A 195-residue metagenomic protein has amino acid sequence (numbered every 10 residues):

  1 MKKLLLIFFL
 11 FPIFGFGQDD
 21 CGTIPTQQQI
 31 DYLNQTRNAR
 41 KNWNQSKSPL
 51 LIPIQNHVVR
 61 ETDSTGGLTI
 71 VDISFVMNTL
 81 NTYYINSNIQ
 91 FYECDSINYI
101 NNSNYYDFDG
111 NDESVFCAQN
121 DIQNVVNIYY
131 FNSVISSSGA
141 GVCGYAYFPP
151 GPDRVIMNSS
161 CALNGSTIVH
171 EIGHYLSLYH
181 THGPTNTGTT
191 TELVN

Functional and structural regions predicted by a protein language model:
K3-G17: Sec-dependent N-terminal signal peptides
Q18-V126, Y130-V134: Propeptide-to-catalytic entry region of secreted or membrane-anchored zinc metalloproteases
S74-M77, R154, V169: Extracytoplasmic/secreted envelope proteins and their assembly/folding machinery, especially bacterial periplasmic
A118, N132-G151: Catalytic zinc-binding patch centered on the HExxH motif and its immediate surroundings that defines zinc-dependent
G151-C161: Glycine-rich adenosyl-nucleotide cofactor-binding module
C161-N195: The catalytic-center signature of Zn2+-dependent metalloproteases
